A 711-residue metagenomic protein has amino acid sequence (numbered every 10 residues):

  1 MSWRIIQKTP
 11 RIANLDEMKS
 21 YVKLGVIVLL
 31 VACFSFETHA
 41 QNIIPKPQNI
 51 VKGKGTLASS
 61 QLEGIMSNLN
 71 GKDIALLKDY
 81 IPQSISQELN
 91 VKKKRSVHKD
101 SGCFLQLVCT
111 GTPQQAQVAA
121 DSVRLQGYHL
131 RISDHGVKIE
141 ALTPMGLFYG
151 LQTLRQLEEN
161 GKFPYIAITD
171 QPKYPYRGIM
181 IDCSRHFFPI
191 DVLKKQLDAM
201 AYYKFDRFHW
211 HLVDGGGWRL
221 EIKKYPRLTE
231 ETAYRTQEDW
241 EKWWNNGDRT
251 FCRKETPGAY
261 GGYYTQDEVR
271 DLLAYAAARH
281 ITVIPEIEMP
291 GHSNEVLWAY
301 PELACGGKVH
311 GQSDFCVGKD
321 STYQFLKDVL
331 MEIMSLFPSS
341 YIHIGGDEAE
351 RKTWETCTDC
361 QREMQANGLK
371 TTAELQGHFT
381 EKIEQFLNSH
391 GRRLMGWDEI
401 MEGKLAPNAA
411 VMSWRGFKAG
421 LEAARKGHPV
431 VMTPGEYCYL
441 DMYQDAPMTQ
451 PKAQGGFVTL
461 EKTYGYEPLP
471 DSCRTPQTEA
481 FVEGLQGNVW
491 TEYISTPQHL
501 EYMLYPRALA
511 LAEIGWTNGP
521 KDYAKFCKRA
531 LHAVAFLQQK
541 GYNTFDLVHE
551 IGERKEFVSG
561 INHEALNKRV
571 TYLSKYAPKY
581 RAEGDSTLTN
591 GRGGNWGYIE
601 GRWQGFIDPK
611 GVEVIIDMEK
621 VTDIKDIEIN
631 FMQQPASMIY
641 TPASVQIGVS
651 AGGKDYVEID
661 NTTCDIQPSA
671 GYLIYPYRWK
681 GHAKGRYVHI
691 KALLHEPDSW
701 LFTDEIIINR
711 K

Functional and structural regions predicted by a protein language model:
M1-N42: Bacterial Sec-dependent N-terminal signal peptides
Q41-Y174, H499, G515-K540: Contiguous, structured surface segment used for ligand recognition
A120-Q324, V329-Y341, K382, F386 (+1 more regions): Feature activates predominantly on carbohydrate-active enzymes
C305-G306, H310-P407, W414-L421: Active-site neighborhood of glycoside hydrolase catalytic domains
L394-E399, K404-A409, R415-G560: Flexible, acidic glycine-rich loops studded with aromatic residues
S559-G593: Predominantly extracellular/luminal regions of secreted and cell-surface proteins, especially disulfide-bonded
W596-D660, G671-K711: Aromatic, loop-rich ligand-recognition surfaces of beta-strand-rich domains
